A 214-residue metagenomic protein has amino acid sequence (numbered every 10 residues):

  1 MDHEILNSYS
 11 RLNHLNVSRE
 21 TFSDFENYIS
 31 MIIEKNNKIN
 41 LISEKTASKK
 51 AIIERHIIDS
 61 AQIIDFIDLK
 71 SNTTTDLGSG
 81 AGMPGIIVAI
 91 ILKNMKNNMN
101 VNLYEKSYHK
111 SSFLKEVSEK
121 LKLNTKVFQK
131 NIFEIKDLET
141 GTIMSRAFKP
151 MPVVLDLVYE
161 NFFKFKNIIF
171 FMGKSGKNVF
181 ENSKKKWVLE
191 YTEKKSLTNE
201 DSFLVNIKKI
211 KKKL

Functional and structural regions predicted by a protein language model:
D2-L69, T75, Y108-S112, E116-L123: Class I SAM-dependent transferase core
I32, M172, I207: Residue-level signal for inorganic ion chemistry
A61-T140: Conserved SAM/SAH cofactor-binding pocket of Class I
T73, T142, K166-I169: Short glycine-centered segments of the SAM/dcSAM-binding site in methyltransferase folds
N131-F133, G173-K177: Short, polar loop motifs at secondary-structure junctions
T140-A147: Short SAM/SAH-binding signature in class I
L155-I168: A short glycine-rich, Lys/Arg-flanked "PGG" loop and its adjoining helix->strand segment in the class I
S175-L214: Active-site capping/gating segments
